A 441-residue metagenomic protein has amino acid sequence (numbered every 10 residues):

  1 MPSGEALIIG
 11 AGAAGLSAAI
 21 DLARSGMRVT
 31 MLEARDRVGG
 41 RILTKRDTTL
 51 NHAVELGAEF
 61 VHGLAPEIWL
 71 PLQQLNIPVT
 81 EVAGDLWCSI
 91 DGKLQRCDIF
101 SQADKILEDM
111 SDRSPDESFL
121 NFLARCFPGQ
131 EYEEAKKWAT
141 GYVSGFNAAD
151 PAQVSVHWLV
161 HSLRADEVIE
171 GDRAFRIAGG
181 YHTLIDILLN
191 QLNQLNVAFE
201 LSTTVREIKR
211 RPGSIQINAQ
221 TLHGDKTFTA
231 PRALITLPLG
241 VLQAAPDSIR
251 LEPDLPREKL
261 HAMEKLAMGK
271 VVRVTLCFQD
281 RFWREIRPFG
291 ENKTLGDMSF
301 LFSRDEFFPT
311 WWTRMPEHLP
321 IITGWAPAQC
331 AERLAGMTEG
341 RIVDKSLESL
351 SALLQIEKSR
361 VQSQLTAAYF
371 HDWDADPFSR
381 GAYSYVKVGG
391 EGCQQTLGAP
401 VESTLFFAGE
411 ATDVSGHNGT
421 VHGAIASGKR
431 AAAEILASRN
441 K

Functional and structural regions predicted by a protein language model:
M1-K441: FAD-dinucleotide binding site
